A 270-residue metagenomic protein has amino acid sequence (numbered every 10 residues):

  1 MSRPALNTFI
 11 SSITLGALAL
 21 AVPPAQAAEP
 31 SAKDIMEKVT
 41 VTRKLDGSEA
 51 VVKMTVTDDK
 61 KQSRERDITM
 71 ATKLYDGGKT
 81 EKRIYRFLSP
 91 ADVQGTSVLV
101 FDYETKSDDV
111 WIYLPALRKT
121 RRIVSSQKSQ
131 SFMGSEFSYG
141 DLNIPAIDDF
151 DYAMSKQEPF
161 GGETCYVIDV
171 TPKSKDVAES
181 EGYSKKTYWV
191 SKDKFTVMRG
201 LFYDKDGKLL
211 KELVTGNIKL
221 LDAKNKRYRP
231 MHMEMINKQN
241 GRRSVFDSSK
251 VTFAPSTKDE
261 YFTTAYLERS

Functional and structural regions predicted by a protein language model:
M1-I13: Bacterial N-terminal signal peptides that target proteins for export
S11-A21: Bacterial N-terminal signal peptides
V22-A28: Sec/Tat signal peptide C-region and signal peptidase I cleavage site
P30-A116, A153: N-terminal mature ectodomain segment of secretory-pathway/periplasmic proteins
L74-E81, K156-T164, A223-N225: Short, ordered beta-strand-loop transition motifs
L99-F101, D109-Y113, K119-I123, K128-P145 (+1 more regions): Gly/Pro-enriched, hydrophobic low-complexity segments that function as extracytoplasmic propeptides/linkers
A146-D151: Surface-exposed beta-loop interaction hotspot
R269-S270: Short, solvent-exposed mixed-charge patches
